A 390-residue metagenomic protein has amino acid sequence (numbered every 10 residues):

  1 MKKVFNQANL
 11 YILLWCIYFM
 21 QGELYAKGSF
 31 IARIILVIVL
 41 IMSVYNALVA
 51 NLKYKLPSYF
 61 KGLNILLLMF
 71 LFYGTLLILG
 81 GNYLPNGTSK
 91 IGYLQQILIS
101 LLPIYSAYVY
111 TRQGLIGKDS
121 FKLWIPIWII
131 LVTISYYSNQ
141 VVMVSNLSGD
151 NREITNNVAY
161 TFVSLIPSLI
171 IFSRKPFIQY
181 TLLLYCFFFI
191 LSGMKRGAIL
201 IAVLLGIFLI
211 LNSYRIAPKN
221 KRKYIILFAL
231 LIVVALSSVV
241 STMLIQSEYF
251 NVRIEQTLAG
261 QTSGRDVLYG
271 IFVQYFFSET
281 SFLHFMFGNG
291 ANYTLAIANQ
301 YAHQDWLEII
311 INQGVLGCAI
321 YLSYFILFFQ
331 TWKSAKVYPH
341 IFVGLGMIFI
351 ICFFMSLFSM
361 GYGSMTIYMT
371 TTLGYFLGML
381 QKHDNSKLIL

Functional and structural regions predicted by a protein language model:
M1-L76, L115, I171-F177, Q381-L390: Transmembrane signal-anchor hairpin modules in multi-pass inner-membrane enzymes, especially those that act on
K2, V37-K53, V163-F172, C318-A335 (+1 more regions): Hydrophobic, aromatic-rich transmembrane alpha-helices and their immediate juxtamembrane boundary segments
K2-K3, P167-L244, A319, K333-V337 (+2 more regions): Hydrophobic alpha-helical segments of polytopic membrane proteins
R33-I41, P57-I78, L84-V109, I127-I129 (+2 more regions): Aromatic-anchored transmembrane helix interface
Y59-F60, Q313-F353, T371-L380, D384: Hydrophobic transmembrane alpha-helices and their immediate junctions
V109, Q113-M143, E153-N212: Alpha-helical transmembrane segments of multi-pass inner-membrane proteins
N220-Y224, S237-I271, A291-A296: Flexible juxtamembrane loops connecting transmembrane helices in multi-pass membrane enzymes that build or modify
A259-Q313: Long extracytoplasmic/lumenal interhelical loops at the membrane interface of multi-pass membrane proteins
